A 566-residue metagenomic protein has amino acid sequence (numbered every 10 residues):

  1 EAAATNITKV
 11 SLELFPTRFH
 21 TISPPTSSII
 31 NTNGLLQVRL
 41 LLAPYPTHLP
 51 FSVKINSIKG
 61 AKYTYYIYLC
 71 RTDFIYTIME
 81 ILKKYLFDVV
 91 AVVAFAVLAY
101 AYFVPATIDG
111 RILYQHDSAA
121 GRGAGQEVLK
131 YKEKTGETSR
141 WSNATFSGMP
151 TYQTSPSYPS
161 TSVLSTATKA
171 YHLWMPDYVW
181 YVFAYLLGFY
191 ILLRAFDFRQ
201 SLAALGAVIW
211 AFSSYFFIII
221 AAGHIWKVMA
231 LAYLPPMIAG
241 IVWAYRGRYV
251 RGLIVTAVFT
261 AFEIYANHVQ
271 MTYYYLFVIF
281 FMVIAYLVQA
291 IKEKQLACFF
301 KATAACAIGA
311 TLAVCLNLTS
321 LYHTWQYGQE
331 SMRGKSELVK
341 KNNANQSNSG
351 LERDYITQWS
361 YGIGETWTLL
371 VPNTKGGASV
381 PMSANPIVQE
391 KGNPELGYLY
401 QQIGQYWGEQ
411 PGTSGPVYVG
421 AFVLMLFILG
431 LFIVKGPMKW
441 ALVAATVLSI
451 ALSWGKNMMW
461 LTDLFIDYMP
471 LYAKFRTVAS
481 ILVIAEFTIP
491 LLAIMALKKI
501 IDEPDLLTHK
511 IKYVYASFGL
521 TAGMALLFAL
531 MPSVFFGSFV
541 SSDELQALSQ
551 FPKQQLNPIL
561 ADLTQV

Functional and structural regions predicted by a protein language model:
E1, N6-T72: N-terminal, intrinsically disordered, basic low-complexity segments enriched in Arg/Pro/Ser/Thr
I67-V104, K301-A310, M425-I428, A516-F518: Start-transfer (signal-anchor) and selected internal transmembrane alpha helices of multi-pass inner/ER membrane
F87-A124, G309-T324, L448-S453, M524-A529: Transmembrane signal-anchor helices characteristic of membrane glycosylation enzymes that use polyprenol
L98-L192, V208-L231, N345-S347, L351-V419 (+2 more regions): Membrane-interface coil-to-helix junctions
D177-D197, L202, T413-V447: Selective detector of the "anchor" transmembrane alpha-helix that sits immediately C-terminal
L193-F212, R248-L253: Transmembrane-helix signature of polytopic, membrane-embedded enzymes that assemble or transfer cell-envelope glycans
A207, G223-A232, A244-A261, V269-M271 (+3 more regions): Contiguous transmembrane helix-bundle modules in multi-pass membrane proteins
K301-Y361: Polar, glycine-rich mid-to-C-terminal structural blocks that act as macromolecule-binding/assembly scaffolds
